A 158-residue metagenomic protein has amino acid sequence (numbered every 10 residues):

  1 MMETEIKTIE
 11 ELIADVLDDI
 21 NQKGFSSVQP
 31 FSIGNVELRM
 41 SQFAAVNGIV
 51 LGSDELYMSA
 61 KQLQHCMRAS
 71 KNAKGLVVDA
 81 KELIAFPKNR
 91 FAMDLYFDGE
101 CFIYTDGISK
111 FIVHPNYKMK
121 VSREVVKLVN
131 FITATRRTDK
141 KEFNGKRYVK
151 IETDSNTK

Functional and structural regions predicted by a protein language model:
M1-K158: Ribonuclease/tRNase effector modules and their secretory precursors
